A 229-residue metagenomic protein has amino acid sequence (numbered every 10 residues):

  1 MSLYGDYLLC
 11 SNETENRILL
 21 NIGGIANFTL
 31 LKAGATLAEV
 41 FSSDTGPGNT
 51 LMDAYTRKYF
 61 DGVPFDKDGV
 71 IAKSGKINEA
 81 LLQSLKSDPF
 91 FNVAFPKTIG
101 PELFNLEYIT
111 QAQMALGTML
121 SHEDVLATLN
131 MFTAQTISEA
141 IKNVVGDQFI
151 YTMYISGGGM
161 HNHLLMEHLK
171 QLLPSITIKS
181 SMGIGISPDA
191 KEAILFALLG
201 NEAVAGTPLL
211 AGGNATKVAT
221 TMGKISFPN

Functional and structural regions predicted by a protein language model:
M1-V63: Phosphate-binding/catalytic loop of phosphoryl-transfer enzymes
M1-Y4, V125-T136, E192: A glycine-rich, Thr/Ser-enriched phosphate-binding loop motif common to dinucleotide/cofactor-binding enzymes
A38-A134, A215-N229: Conserved ATP-utilizing enzyme core subdomain
A127, M131, M182-N229: Glycine-rich phosphate-binding/hydrolytic loop that grips phosphoryl groups
E139-I150: Phosphate/pyrophosphate-binding loops at sites that engage ATP/ADP/AMP, CoA/4′-phosphopantetheine, polyphosphate
I150-K170: Glycine-rich phosphate-binding loops at beta-strand->alpha-helix junctions
T177-I178: Generic structural signal for residues in well-ordered beta-strands
